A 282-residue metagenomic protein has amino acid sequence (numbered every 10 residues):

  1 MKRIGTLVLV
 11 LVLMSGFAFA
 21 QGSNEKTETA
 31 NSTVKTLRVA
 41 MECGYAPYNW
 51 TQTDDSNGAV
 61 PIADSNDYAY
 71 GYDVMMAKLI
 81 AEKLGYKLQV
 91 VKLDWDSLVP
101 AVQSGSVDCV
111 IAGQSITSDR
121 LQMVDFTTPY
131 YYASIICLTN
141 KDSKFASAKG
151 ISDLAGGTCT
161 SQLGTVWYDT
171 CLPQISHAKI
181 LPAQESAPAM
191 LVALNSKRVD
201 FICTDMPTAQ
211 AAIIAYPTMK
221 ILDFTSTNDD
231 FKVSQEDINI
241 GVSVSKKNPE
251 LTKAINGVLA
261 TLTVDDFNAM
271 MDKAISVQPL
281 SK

Functional and structural regions predicted by a protein language model:
M1-T36, K282: Short, low-complexity disordered leader/linker segments with a strong preference for bacterial N-terminal type II
A30-Q114: Extracytoplasmic small-molecule ligand-binding "clamshell" domains of the periplasmic binding protein/Venus flytrap
C43-A46, N66-K83, Q114, I136-L191 (+2 more regions): Bilobed "Venus flytrap"/periplasmic-binding protein-like clamshell domains and structurally analogous long
E82, K87-D153, T227, K232-Q235: Acidic, polar ligand-binding/catalytic clefts
G85-K87, Q103-A112, G157-C159, N195-T208 (+1 more regions): Alpha-to-beta junction loops
D96-S97, G113-M123, T170-Q174, D200-E236: A ligand-binding cleft/hinge motif common to bilobed small-molecule-binding domains
Y132-T139, I214-L259, V277-K282: Periplasmic-binding protein-like
V166-E185, I221-D223, K253-K282: Ligand-binding clefts/hinges and TM-proximal coupling segments of bilobed small-molecule sensing domains
